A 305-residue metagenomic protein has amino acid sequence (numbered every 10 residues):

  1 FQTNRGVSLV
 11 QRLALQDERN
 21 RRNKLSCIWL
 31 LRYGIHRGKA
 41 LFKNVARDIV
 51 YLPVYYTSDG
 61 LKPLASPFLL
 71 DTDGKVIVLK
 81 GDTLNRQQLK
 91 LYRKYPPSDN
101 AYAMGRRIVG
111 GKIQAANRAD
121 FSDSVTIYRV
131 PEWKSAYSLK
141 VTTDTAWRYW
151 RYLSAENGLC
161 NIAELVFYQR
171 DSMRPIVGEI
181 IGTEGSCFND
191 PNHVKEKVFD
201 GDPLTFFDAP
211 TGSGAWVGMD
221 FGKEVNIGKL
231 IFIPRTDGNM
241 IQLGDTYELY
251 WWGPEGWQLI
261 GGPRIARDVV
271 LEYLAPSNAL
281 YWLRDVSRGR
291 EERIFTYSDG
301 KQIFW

Functional and structural regions predicted by a protein language model:
G6-R37, K112-D120, S124-Y128, E132 (+2 more regions): Short amphipathic beta-strand segments in non-cytosolic proteins
S8-E18, R22-C27, D48-P67, Q88: Long, low-hydrophobicity ectodomains and other hydrophilic envelope-associated domains
K24-A46, Y137-S138, I265-L271: Short, solvent-exposed S/T- and G/P-enriched segments that are highly enriched in secreted/extracellular and lumenal
Y33-K62, F68-V76, A275-S277: Short Pro-Gly-centered beta-turn/loop motif in secreted/extracellular proteins
V50-L52, W147-R151, L280-W282: Short, conserved beta-strand segments of beta-strand-rich sandwich/propeller modules, principally
Y56-G60, E156, S287: Surface-exposed loop/turn motifs at beta-strand-loop junctions within extracellular Ig-like and Fibronectin type III
D71-A146, N157-I227, R235-Q242, Y273-S277 (+1 more regions): Disordered, acidic Ser/Thr/Pro-rich linker "stalks" and the adjacent N-terminal cap of the next globular domain
